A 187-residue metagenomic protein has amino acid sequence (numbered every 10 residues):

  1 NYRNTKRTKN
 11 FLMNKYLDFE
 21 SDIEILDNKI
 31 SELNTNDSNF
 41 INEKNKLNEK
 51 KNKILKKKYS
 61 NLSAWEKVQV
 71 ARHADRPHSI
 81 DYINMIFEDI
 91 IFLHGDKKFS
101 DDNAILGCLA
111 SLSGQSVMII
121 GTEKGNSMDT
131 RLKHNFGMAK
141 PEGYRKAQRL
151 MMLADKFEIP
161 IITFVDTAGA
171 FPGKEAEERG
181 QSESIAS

Functional and structural regions predicted by a protein language model:
N1-L12: Short, Lys/Arg-enriched N-terminal segments with co-localized hydrophobic residues within the first ~10-30 amino acids
F11-S187: Terminal-region recognition feature
